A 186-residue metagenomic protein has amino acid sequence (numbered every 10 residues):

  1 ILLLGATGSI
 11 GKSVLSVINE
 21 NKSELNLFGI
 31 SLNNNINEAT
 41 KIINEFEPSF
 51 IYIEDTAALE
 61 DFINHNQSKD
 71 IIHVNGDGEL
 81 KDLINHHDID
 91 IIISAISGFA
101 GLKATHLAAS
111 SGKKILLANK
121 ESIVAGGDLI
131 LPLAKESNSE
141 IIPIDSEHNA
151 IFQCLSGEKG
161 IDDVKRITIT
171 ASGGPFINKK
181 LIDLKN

Functional and structural regions predicted by a protein language model:
I1-F50: N-terminal Rossmann-like dinucleotide-binding module
T7, I43, I51, I92 (+2 more regions): Residue-level signal for inorganic ion chemistry
E47-S49, S68-I72, S111-K114, S137-S139: A short helix->loop->beta-strand "cap" motif at the edges of active sites that frequently abuts
Y52-E54, I72-E79: Short acidic-hydrophobic, aromatic-tinged amphipathic segments that line or gate anion-handling sites
I53, I93-S94, I169: Redox-cofactor binding/interface segments in oxidoreductases and associated redox assembly factors
N75-L107: Beta-loop-alpha module in the N-terminal Rossmann-like domain of NAD(P)-dependent dehydrogenases, especially those
D88, L102, H106-S111, G127-N186: Rossmann-like NAD(P)H-binding beta-loop-alpha module
I93-I96, A108-A125: ADP-ribose/adenylate-binding Rossmann-like module
